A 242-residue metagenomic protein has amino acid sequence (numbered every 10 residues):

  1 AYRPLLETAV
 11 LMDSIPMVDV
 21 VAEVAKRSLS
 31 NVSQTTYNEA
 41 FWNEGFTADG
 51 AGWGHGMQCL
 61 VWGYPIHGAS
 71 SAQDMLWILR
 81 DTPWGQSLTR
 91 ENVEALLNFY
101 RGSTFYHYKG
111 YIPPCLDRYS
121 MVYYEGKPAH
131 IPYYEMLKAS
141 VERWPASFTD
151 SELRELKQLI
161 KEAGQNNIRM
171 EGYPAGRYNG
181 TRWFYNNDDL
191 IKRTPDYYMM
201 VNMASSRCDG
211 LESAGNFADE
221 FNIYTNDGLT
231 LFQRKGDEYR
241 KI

Functional and structural regions predicted by a protein language model:
A1-R118: Aromatic-lined, polymer-binding surfaces characteristic of secreted/periplasmic polysaccharide-degrading enzymes
G68, M75-I242: Extended polysaccharide-engagement surfaces of secreted carbohydrate-active enzymes
